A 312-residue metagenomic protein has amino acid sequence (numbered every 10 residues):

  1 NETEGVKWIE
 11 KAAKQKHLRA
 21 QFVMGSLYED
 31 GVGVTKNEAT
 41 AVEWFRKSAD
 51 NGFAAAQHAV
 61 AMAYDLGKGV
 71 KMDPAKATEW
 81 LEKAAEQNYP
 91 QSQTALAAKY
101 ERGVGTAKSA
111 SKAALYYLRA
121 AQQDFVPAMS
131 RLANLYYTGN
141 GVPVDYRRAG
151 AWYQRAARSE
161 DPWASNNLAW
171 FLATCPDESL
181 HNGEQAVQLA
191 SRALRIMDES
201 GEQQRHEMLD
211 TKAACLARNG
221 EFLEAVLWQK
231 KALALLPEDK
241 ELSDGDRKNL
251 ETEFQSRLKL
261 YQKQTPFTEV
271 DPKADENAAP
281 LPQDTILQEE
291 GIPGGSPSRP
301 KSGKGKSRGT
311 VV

Functional and structural regions predicted by a protein language model:
N1, K14-H17, D30-V32, N37 (+11 more regions): Short helix-capping/linker turns of helical repeat alpha-solenoids
I9, K16, G52, N88 (+6 more regions): Alpha-helical junction/boundary sensor with strong preference for TPR arrays
V23-D30, V34, A59-L66, V70 (+6 more regions): Hydrophobic face of amphipathic alpha-helices that form TPR/SEL1-like repeat modules and related alpha-solenoid
L180-E184, R192, I196-E199, Q204-H206 (+3 more regions): Terminal, low-structured helical/coil segments at or just beyond the last alpha-helical repeat
